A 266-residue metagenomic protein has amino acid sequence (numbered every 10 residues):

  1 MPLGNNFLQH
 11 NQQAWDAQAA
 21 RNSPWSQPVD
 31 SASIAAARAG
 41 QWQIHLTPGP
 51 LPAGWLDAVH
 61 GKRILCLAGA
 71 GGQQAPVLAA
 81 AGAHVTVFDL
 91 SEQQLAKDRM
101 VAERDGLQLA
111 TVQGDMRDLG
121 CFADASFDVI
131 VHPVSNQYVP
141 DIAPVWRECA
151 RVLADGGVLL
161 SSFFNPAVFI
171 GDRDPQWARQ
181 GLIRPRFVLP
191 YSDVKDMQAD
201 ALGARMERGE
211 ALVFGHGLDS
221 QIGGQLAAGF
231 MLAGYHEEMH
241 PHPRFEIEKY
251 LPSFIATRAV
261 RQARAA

Functional and structural regions predicted by a protein language model:
M1-A35: N-terminal, positively charged/glycine-rich alpha-helical extensions of SAM-dependent methyltransferases
P28-K62: Conserved alpha-helix/loop element of class I SAM-dependent methyltransferases that forms part of the SAM/SAH-binding
K62-D118: Class I SAM-dependent methyltransferase SAM/SAH-binding core
R117-I130: A short acidic, Gly/Pro-enriched loop at the edge of an enzyme's catalytic core that lines a small-molecule cofactor
D128-A143: A short SAM/SAH-binding and catalytic strip from SAM-dependent methyltransferases
A143-V158: A short glycine-rich, Lys/Arg-flanked "PGG" loop and its adjoining helix->strand segment in the class I
V158-A199: Conserved class I S-adenosyl-L-methionine
L212-Y235: Short alpha-helix
